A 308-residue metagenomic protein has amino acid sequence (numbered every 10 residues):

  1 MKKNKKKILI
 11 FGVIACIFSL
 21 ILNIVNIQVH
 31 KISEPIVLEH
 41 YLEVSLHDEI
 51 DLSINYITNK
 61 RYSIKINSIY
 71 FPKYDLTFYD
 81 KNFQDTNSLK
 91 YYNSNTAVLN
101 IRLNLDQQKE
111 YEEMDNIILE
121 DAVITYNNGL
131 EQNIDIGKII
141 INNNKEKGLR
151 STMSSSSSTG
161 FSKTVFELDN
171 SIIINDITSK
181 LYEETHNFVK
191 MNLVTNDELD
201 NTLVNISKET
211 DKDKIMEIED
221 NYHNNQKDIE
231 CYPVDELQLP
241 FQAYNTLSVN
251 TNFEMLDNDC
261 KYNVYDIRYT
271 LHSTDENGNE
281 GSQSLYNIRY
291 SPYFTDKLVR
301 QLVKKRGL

Functional and structural regions predicted by a protein language model:
K2-D121, N127-L308: Non-catalytic macromolecular-recognition regions in eukaryotic signaling proteins
